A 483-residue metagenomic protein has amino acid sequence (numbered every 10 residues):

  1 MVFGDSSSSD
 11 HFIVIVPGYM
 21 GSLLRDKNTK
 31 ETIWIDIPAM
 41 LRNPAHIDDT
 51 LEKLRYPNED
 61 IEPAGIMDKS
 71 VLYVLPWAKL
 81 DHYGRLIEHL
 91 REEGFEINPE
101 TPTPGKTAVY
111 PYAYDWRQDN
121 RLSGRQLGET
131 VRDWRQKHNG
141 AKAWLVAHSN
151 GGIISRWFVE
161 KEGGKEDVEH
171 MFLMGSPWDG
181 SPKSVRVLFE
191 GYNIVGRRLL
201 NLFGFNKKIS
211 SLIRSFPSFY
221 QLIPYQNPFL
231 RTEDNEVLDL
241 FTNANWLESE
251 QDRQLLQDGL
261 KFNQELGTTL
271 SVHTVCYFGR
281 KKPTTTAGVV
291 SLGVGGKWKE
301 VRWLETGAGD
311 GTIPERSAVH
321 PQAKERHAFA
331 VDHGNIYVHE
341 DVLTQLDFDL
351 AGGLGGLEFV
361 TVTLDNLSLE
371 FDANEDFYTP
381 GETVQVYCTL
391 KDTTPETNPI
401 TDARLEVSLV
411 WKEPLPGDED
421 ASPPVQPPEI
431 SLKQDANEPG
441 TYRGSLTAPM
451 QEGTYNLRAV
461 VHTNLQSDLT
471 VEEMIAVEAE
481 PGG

Functional and structural regions predicted by a protein language model:
M1-V146, N150-N206, G311-E315, K324-G483: N-terminal non-catalytic accessory region
K165-L343, D347-V360: Secretory/organelle targeting and membrane-embedding segments
